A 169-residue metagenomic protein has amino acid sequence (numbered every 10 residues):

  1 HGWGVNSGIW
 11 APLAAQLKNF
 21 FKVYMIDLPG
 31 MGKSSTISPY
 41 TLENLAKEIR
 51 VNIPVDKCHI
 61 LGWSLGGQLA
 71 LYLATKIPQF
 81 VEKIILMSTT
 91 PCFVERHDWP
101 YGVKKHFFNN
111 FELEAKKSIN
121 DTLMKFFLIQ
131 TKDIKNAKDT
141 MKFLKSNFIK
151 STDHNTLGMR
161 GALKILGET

Functional and structural regions predicted by a protein language model:
H1-T36, L42: Conserved HGGG/HGGXW glycine-rich cap/lid loop of the alpha/beta-hydrolase fold
P12, Y72-K76: Active-site signature of alpha/beta-hydrolase-fold catalytic machinery across serine- and Asp/Cys-nucleophile hydrolases
F20-K22, D56-H59, F80-K83: Structural signature of beta-strand start/N-cap positions in the alpha/beta core of ABC transporter nucleotide-binding
E43-C58: Conserved acidic catalytic loop of the alpha/beta-hydrolase fold
I60-G62, M87: Short beta-strand immediately N-terminal to the catalytic nucleophile in serine-hydrolase-like folds
G62-G66, A70: Gly/Ala-rich beta-loop-alpha elbow adjacent to hydrolase catalytic centers
T75, F80-K117: Flexible "cap/lid" loop of the alpha/beta hydrolase fold
K116-T169: Conserved alpha/beta-hydrolase catalytic His-Asp/Glu region
